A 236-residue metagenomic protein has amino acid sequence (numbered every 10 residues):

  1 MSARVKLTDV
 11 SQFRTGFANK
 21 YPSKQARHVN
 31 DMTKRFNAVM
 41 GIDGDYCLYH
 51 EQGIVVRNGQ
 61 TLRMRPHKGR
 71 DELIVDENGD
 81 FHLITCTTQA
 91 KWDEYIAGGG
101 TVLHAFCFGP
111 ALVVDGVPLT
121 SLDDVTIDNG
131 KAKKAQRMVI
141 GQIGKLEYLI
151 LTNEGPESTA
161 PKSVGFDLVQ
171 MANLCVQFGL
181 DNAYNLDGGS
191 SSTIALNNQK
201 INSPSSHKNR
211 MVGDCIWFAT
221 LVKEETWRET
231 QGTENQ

Functional and structural regions predicted by a protein language model:
M1-E72, D76, D80-I84: Zymogen propeptides
T8, C47, D80, T88 (+3 more regions): Short, glycine-/Ser/Thr-/acidic-enriched flexible segments
F17-P22, T87-K91, T152-S158: Short, solvent-exposed aromatic-acidic interface loops
M32-E51, V113-T120, Q177-G189: A short, charged
E51-V75, D123-N182, L186, S191-N235: Conserved, well-ordered active-site substructure
K68-G69, L73-V125: A substrate-binding/cap region within the structured catalytic cores of diverse enzymes
